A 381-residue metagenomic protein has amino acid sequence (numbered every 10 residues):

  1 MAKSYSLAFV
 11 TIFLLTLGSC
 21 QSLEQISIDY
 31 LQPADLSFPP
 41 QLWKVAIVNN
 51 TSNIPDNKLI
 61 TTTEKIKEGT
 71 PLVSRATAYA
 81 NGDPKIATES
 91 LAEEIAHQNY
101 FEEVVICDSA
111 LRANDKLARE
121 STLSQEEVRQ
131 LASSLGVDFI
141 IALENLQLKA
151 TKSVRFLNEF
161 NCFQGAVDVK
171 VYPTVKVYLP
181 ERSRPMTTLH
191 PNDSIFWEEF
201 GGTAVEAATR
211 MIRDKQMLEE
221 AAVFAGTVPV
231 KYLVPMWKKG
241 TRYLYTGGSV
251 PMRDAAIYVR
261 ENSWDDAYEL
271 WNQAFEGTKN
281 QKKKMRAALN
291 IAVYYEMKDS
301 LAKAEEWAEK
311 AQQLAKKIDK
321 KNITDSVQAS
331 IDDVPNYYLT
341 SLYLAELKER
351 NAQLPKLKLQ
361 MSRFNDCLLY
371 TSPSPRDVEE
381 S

Functional and structural regions predicted by a protein language model:
M1-L7: Bacterial N-terminal signal peptides that target proteins for export
C20-L42, Y178-A287, I291, M297-L369: C-terminal/domain-edge helix-coil "capping" segments
Q21-Y30, A34-A46, S52, K58-K67 (+2 more regions): N-terminal intrinsically disordered, low-complexity regulatory tails that precede a folded domain
L42-T51, T122-E159, P173-V175: A short, hydrophobic beta-strand-centered structural micro-motif
T51-A142, R182-T187, K320-I323, Q328-F364: N-terminal segment of the mature soluble domain
A142-V205: Amphipathic beta-strand/beta-sheet edge segments enriched in Tyr/Trp
Y370-P375: Conserved small/polar residues in nucleotide/adenosyl-binding loops
